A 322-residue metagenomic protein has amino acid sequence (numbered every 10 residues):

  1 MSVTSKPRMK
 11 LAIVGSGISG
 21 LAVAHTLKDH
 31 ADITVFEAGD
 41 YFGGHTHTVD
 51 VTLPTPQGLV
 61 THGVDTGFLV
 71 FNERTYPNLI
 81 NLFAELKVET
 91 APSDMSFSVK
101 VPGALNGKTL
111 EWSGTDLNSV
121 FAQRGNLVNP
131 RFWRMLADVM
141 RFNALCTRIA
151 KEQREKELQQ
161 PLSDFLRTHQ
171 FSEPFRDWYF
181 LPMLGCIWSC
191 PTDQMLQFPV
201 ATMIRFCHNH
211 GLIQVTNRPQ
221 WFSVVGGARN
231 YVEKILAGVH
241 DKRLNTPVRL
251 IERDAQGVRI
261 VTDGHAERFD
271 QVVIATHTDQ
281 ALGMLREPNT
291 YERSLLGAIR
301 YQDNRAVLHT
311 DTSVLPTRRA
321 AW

Functional and structural regions predicted by a protein language model:
M1-L11, D29-H30, V51, T55: Extreme N-terminal leader/targeting segments of oxidoreductases
M9-V35: N-terminal Rossmann-like FAD-binding beta1-loop-alpha1 element of flavoenzymes
S19, Y41, D279: Conserved Rossmann-like nucleotide-cofactor binding loop
K28-T52: Glycine-rich FAD pyrophosphate-binding loop
V49-L79: N-terminal glycine-rich dinucleotide-binding loop that anchors FAD/FMN and/or NAD(P) in oxidoreductases
E73-V200: Mobile amphipathic helical/loop "lid" adjacent to a hydrophobic cofactor/ligand pocket
R205-T262: Helical element adjacent to the flavin cofactor pocket in flavoenzyme catalytic cores
P247-W322: Mid-domain catalytic core of redox enzymes that form a hydrophobic substrate pocket/lid adjacent to a catalytic redox
